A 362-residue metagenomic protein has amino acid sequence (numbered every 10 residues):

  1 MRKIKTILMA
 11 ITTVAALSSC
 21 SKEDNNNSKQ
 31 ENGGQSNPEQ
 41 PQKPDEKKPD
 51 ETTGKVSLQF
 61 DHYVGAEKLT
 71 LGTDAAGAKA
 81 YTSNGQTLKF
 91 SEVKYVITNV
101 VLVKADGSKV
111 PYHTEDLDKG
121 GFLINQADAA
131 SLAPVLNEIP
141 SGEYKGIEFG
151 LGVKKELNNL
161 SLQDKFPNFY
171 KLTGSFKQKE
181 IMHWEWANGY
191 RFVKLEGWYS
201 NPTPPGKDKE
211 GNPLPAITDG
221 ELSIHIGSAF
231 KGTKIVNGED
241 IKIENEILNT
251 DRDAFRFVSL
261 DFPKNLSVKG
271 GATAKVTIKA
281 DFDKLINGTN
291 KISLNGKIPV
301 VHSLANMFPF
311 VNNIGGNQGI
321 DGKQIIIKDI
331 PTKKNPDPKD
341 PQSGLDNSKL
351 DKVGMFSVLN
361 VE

Functional and structural regions predicted by a protein language model:
M1-L8: Bacterial N-terminal signal peptides that target proteins for export
M9-T13: Hydrophobic helical h-region of N-terminal Sec-dependent signal peptides in bacterial secretory/periplasmic proteins
L17-S19: C-terminal motif of bacterial Sec signal peptides marking the signal peptidase cleavage site
S21-K47: Short, low-complexity, disordered segments immediately C-terminal to signal peptides in bacterial exported proteins
N25-N26, K43-E362: A short, solvent-exposed, low-complexity linear motif enriched for acidic/polar residues with Pro/Gly/Ser/Thr
